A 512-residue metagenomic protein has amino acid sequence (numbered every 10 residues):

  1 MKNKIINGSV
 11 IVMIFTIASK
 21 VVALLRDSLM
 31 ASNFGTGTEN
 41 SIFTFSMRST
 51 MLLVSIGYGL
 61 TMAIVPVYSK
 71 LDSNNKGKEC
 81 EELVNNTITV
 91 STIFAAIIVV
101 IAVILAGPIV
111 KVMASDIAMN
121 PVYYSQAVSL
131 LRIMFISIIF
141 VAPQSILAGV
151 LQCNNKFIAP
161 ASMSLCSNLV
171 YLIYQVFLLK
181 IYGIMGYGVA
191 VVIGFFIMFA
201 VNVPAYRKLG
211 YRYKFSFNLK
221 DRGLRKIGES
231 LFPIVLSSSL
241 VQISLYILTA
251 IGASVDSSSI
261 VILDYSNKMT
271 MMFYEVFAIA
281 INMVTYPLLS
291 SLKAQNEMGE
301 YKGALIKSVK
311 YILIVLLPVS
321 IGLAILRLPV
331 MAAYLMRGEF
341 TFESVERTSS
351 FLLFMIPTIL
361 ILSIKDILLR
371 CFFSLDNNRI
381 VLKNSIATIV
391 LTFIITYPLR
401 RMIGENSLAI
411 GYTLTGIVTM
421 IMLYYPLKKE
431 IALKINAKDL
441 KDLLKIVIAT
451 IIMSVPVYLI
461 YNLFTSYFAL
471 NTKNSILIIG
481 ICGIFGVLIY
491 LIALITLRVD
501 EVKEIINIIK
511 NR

Functional and structural regions predicted by a protein language model:
M1-I5, V203-V241, G299, K429-V447: Interhelical loop/hinge segments that connect adjacent transmembrane helices in multipass membrane
N7-A31, G194, M198, N202-A205 (+3 more regions): Transmembrane helical elements of multi-pass membrane transporters/channels
V12-M13, I136, L147-F177, P357 (+3 more regions): Alpha-helical transmembrane segments of multi-pass membrane transporters/permeases
Y58-N74, I279-E297, K302-L305, L369: Helix-loop junctions and terminal segments of transmembrane helices in multi-pass membrane transport/translocation
V99-P121, I321-T341, L459-L463: Short membrane-interface helical motifs at transmembrane helix boundaries in multi-pass membrane transporters
M119-I146, F340-L368, G480: Alpha-helical transmembrane segments of multi-pass membrane proteins
I158, C166-A200, P204, T388-I421 (+3 more regions): Membrane-interface helix-loop junctions in multi-pass transport and translocation proteins
L459-R512: Membrane-proximal transmembrane or re-entrant/amphipathic helices at the cytosolic face
